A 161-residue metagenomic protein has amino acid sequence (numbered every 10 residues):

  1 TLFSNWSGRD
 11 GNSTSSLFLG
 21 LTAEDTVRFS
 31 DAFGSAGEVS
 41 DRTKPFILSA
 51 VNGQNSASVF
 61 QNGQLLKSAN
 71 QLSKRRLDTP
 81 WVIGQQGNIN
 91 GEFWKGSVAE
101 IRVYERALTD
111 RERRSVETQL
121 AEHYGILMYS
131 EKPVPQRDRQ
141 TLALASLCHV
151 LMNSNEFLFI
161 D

Functional and structural regions predicted by a protein language model:
T1-F3, L48-A50, I83, V98-Y104 (+1 more regions): Short hydrophobic/aromatic patches on beta-strands that form ligand-binding or substrate-lining surfaces
S4-S73, N88, V103: Extracellular glycan-interaction surfaces
S15, K44, N55, T79 (+2 more regions): Residues that flank catalytic or metal-binding motifs in active/ligand-binding sites
S30-G37, R76-L108: Extracellular glycan-interaction patches encoded by glycine-rich segments
Q61-N62, R113-R114, L158-D161: Short, solvent-exposed loop/turn and secondary-structure capping segments
W94, E112, V116, Q140-L147: Stable alpha-helical elements in mature extracytoplasmic
E100-Q136: Extended recognition patches within non-cytosolic domains
E131-D161: Composition-driven recognition of low-complexity segments enriched in small/aliphatic/hydroxylated residues
